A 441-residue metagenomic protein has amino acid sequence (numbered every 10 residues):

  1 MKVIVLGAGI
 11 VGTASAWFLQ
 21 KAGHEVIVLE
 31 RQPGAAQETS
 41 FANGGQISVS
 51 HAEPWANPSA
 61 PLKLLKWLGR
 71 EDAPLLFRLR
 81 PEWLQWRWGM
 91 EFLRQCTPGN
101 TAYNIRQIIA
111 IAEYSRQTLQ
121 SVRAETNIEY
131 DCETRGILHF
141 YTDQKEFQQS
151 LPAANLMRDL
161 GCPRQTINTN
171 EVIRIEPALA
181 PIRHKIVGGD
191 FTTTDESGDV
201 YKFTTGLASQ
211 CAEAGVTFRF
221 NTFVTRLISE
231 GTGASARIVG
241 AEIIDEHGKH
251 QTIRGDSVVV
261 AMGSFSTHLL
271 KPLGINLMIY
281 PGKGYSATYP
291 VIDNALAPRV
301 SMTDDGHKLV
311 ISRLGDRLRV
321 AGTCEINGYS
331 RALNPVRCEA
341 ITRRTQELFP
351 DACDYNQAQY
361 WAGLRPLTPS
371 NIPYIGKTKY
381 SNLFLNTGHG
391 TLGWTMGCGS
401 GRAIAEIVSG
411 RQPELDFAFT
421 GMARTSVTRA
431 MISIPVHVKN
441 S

Functional and structural regions predicted by a protein language model:
K2-V28: N-terminal Rossmann-like FAD-binding beta1-loop-alpha1 element of flavoenzymes
K21-F41: Glycine-rich FAD pyrophosphate-binding loop
R31, N43-H51, W55-Q95, A180 (+4 more regions): Active-site substrate-recognition segment that forms the wall of the catalytic cavity or substrate channel
W86-Q210: Rossmann-like flavin
L151, N155-H184, F191-Y280: Predominantly flavin-linked oxidoreductase catalytic cores and closely associated redox partners
R164, D305-G306, S330-A332, Q346-S441: C-terminal catalytic lobe of FAD-dependent flavoproteins
